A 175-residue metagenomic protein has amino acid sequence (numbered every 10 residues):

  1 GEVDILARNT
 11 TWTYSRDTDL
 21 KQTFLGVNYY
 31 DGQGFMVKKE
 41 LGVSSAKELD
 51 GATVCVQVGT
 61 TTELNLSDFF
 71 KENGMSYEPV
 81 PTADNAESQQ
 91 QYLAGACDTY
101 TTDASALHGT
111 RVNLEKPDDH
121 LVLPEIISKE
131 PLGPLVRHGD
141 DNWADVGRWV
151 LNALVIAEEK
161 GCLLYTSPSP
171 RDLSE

Functional and structural regions predicted by a protein language model:
G1, L49, Y92-L93, P134 (+1 more regions): Hydrophobic residues within well-ordered alpha-helices
G1, N85-Q91, C97, A106-L107: Short, hydrophobic alpha-helical packing/hinge segments within bilobed ligand-binding/sensory domains
G1-E48, A104-S128: Acidic, polar ligand-binding/catalytic clefts
T11-W12, Y30-Q89: Bilobed "Venus flytrap"/periplasmic-binding protein-like clamshell domains and structurally analogous long
G34-M36, G133-L135, W149: Residues embedded in well-ordered beta-strands
E40, S67, K71-E72, L93-C97 (+2 more regions): Sec-exported extracytoplasmic/periplasmic mature domains
N142-W149, A153: Short amphipathic alpha-helical coupling segments at ligand-binding clamshell hinges and other catalytic/signaling
Y165-E175: Single conserved hydrophobic/aromatic residue that forms the stacking wall/gate of nucleotide- or nucleobase-binding
